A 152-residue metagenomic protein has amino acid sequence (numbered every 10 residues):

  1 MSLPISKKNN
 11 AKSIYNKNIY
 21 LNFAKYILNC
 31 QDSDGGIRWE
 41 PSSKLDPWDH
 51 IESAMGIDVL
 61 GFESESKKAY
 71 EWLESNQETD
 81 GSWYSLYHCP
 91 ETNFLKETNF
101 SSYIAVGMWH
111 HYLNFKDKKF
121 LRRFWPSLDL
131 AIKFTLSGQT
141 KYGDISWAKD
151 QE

Functional and structural regions predicted by a protein language model:
M1-W48, V59-W72, D80-W83: Low-complexity, Ser/Thr/Pro/Gly-enriched N-terminal "stalk/linker" regions
R38, Y84, L121, S146-A148: Generic, ordered loop/turn and secondary-structure boundary motif
S42, S85-E91, A148-E152: Short linear capping/connector segments at secondary-structure termini
D46-H50, I57-K141: Aromatic-rich carbohydrate-recognition surfaces in CAZymes
G138, Y142-S146, E152: Flexible glycine-/small-residue-enriched beta->alpha junction loops that bind anionic phosphate/pyrophosphate groups
